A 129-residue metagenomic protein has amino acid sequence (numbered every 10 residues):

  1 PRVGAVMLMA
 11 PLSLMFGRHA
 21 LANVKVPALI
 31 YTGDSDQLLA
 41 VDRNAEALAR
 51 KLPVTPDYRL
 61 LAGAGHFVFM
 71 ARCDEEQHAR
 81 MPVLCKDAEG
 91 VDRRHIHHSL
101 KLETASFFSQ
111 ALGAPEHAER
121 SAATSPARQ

Functional and structural regions predicted by a protein language model:
P1-P11: A conserved short beta-strand
M9-A10, Y31, L61-A62: Alpha/beta-hydrolase-fold catalytic nucleophile elbow
L14-M15, S35-L39, G65-F67: Acidic catalytic loop of the alpha/beta-hydrolase fold
L14-R18, R43-N44: Alpha-helical scaffolding within the catalytic cores of extracellular/periplasmic polymer-degrading hydrolases
V24, I30-T32: Short beta-strand/loop motif that positions the catalytic acidic residue of the alpha/beta-hydrolase fold
V26, A40-R50, C73: Short alpha-helix in the alpha/beta-hydrolase fold that links the catalytic acid
K51-C85: Catalytic histidine neighborhood in serine/cysteine hydrolases with alpha/beta-hydrolase-type architecture
D74-Q129: Catalytic active-site module of serine/aspartate enzymes centered on a nucleophile-bearing elbow/loop
